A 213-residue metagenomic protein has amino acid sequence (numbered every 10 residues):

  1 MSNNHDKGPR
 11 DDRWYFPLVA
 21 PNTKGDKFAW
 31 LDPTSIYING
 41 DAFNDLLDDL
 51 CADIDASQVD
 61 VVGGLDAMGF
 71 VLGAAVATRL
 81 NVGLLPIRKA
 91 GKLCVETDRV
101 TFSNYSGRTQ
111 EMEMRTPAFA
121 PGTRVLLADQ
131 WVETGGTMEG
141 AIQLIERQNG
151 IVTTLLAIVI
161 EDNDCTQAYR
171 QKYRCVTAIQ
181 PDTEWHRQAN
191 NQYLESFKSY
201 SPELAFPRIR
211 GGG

Functional and structural regions predicted by a protein language model:
M1-V59: Active-site-facing substrate-recognition patch
S2-D6, I142-G213: PRPP-dependent phosphoribosyltransferase catalytic core
D45-T109: Conserved PRPP/pyrophosphate-binding segment of the phosphoribosyltransferase/PRPP-pathway fold
A56, T116-A120, Y169: Solvent-exposed alpha-helices and their adjacent loops that cap or buttress functional pockets in soluble metabolic
D60-V61, R124-L126: Structural motif
V82-V125, N191-G211: Short, glycine/charge-rich flexible loops or terminal/linker lids adjacent to PRPP-binding catalytic cores
Q130, G135: Conserved G/P- and acidic residue-centered "switch" motifs that form tight phosphate/ATP-binding loops in soluble
